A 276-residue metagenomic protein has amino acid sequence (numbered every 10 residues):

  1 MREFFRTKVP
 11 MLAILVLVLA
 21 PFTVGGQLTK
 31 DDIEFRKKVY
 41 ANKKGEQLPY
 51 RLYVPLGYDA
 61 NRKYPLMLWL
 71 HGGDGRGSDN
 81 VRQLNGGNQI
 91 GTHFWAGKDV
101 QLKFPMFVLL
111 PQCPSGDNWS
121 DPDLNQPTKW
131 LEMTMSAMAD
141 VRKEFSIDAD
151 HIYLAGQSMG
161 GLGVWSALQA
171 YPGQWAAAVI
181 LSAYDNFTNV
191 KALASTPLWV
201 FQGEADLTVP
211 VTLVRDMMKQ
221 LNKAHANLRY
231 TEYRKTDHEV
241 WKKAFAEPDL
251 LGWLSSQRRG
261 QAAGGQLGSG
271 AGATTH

Functional and structural regions predicted by a protein language model:
F22-L66, D74, L162, V179 (+4 more regions): A domain-start/cap signature at the N-terminus of enzymes
G57-R62, D117-M159: Gly/Ser-rich "nucleophile elbow"/oxyanion-hole loop immediately N-terminal to the catalytic nucleophile in hydrolases
L66, G73-E132: Active-site machinery of serine-nucleophile hydrolases
L70-G72, Q202: The conserved beta1-alpha1 loop
A139-E144, D150-A194: Primarily recognizes the serine-hydrolase "nucleophile elbow" in alpha/beta-hydrolase and SGNH/GDSL folds
W199-Q202, D206: Short beta-strand/loop motif that positions the catalytic acidic residue of the alpha/beta-hydrolase fold
G203, Y230-V240: Histidine-bearing beta->alpha loop at or near hydrolase active sites
L207-L213: Conserved alpha/beta-hydrolase "acid-adjacent" motif
